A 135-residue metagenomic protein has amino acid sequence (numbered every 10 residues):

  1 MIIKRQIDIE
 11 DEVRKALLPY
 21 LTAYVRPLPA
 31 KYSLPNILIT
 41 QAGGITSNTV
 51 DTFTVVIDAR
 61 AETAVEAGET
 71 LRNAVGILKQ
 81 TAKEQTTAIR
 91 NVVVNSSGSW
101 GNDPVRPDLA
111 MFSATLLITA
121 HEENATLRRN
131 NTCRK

Functional and structural regions predicted by a protein language model:
M1-T22, T40-K135: Charged, amphipathic alpha-helical segments and their flanking helix caps
Y24-K31: Short acidic low-complexity segments
Y32-Q41: A short, hydrophobic beta-strand-centered structural micro-motif
